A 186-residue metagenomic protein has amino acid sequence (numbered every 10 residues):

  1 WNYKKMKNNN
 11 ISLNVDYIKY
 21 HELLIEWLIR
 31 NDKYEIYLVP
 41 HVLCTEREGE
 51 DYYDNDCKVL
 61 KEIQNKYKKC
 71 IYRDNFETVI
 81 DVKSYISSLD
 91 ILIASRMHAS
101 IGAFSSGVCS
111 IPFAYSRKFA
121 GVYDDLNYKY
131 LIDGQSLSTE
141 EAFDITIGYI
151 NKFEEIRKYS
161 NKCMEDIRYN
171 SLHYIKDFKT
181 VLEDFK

Functional and structural regions predicted by a protein language model:
W1-K186: Active-site anion-handling motifs in enzyme catalytic cores
